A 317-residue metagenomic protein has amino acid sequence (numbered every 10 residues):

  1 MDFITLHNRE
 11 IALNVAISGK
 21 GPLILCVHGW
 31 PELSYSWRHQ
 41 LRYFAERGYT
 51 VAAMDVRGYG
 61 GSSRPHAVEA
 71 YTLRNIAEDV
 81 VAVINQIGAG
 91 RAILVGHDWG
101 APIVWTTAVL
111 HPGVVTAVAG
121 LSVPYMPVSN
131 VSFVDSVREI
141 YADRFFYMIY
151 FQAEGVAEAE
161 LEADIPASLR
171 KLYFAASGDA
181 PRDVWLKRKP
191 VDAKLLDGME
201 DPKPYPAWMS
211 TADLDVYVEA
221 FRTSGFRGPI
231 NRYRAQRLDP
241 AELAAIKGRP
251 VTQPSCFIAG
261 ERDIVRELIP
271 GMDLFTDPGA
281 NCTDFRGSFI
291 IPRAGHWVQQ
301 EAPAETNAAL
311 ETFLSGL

Functional and structural regions predicted by a protein language model:
N8-I17: A short loop-to-beta-strand scaffold at the N-terminal edge of the catalytic core in hydrolase folds
L13, Y59-V95, W99-R286: Flexible "cap/lid" subdomain of the alpha/beta-hydrolase fold that forms the substrate-access gate
A16-S63: Conserved HGGG/HGGXW glycine-rich cap/lid loop of the alpha/beta-hydrolase fold
G19, I87-G90, L317: Glycine-rich phosphate-binding loop signature in dinucleotide/nucleotide-binding domains
C26, A52-D55, V95, A119 (+1 more regions): Conserved Rossmann-like nucleotide-binding pocket used by diverse enzymes that bind dinucleotide cofactors
W30, S34-W37, W99, W105 (+2 more regions): Signature tryptophan residues that serve as conserved aromatic anchors
T283-L317: Catalytic active-site module of serine/aspartate enzymes centered on a nucleophile-bearing elbow/loop
